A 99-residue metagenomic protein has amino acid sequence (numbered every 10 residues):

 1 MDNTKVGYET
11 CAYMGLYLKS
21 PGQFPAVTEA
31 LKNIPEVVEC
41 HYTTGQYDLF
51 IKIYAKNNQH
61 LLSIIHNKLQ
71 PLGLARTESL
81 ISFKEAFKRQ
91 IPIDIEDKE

Functional and structural regions predicted by a protein language model:
M1-E99: A compositional/biophysical signature of low hydrophobicity enriched in polar/charged and small residues
